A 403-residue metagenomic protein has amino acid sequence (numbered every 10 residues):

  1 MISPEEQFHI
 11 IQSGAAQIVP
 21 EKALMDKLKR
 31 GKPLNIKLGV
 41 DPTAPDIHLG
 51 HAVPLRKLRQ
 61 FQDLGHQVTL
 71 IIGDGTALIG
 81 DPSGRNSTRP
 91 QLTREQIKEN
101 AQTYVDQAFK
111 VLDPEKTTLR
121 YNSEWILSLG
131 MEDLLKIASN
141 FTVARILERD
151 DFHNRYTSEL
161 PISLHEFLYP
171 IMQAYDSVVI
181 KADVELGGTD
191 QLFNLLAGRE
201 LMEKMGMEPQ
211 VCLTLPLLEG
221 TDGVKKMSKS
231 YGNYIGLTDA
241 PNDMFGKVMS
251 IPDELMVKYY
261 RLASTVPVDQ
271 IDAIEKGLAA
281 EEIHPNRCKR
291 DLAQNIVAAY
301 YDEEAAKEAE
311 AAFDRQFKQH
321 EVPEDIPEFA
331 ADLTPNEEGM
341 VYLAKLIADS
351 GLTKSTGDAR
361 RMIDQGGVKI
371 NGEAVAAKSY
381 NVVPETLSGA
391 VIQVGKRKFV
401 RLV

Functional and structural regions predicted by a protein language model:
M1-L28: Beta-lactamase-like hydrolase cores
I18-P82, V184-L192, G198: N-terminal catalytic cores of NTP/NDP-binding nucleotidyl/phosphoryl-transfer enzymes
V19-P20, R120, F329-T334: Short acidic-hydrophobic, aromatic-tinged amphipathic segments that line or gate anion-handling sites
P54, T88-R89, I137: A glycine- and small-aliphatic-rich helix-loop capping segment at beta-alpha/alpha-beta transitions that lines
T69, G75-T76, Q96, A101-K116 (+4 more regions): Alpha-helical recognition segments enriched in aromatics with Gly/Pro capping that present substrate-recognition
P82-K98: A charged helix-plus-loop insertion that forms the helical arch/lid used to bind and gate nucleic-acid substrates
M202-V403: Conserved nucleotide- and phosphate/pyrophosphate-binding catalytic cores in adenylate/nucleotidyl-handling enzymes
